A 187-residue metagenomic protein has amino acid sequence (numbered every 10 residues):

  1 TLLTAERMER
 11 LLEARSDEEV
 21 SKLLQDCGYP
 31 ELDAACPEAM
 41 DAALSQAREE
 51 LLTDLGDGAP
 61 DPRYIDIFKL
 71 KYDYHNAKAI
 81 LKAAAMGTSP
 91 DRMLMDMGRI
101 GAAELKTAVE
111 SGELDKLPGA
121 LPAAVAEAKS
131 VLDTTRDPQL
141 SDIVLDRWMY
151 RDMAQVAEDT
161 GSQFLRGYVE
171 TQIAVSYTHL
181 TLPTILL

Functional and structural regions predicted by a protein language model:
T1-L180: N-terminal domain-start signal
H179, T184-L187: Single conserved hydrophobic/aromatic residue that forms the stacking wall/gate of nucleotide- or nucleobase-binding
